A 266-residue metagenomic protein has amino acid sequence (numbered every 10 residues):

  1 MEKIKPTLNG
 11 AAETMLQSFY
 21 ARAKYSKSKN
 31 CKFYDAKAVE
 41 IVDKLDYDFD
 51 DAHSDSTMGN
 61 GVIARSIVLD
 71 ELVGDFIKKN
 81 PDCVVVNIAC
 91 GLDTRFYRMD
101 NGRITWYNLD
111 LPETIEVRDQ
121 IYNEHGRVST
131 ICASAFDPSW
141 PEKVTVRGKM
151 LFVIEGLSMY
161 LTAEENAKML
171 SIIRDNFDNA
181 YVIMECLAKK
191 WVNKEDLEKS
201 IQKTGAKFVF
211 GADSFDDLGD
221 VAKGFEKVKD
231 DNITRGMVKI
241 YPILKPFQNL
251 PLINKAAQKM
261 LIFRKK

Functional and structural regions predicted by a protein language model:
M1-V86, C90-A133, V146-R147: Rossmann-like AdoMet
P138-R147: Short amphipathic alpha-helix with an adjacent loop that forms part of the alpha/beta core around
F152-V153: A conserved beta-strand element that flanks and buttresses the S-adenosyl-L-methionine
Y160-I173: A short, conserved alpha-helix within the catalytic core of class I
N176-K189: Conserved beta-strand signature within the Rossmann-like core of class I S-adenosyl-L-methionine
K189-A206: Short, glycine-/aromatic-enriched active-site segment of Class I SAM-dependent methyltransferases
A206-I233: Short alpha-helix
G236, I240-K266: Core SAM-dependent methyltransferase catalytic element
